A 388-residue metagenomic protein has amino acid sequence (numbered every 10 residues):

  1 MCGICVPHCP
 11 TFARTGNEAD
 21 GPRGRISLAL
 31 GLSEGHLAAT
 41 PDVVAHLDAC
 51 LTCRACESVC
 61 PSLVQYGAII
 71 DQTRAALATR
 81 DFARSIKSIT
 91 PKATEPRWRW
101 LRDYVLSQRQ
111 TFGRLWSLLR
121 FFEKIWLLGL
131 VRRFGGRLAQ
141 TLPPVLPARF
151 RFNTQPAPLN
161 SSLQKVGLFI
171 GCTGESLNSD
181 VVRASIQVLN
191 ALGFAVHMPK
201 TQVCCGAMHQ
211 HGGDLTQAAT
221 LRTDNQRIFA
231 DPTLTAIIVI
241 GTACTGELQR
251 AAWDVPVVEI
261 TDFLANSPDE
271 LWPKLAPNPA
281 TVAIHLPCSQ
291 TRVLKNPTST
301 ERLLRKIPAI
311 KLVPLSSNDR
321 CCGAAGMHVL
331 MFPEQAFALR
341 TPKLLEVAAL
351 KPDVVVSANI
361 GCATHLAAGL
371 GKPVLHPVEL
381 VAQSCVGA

Functional and structural regions predicted by a protein language model:
M1, R14-N17, L30-T52: Ferredoxin-like iron-sulfur electron-transfer modules
C2, V6, V44-E57, Q202 (+3 more regions): Residues immediately within or flanking Cys/His clusters that coordinate Zn2+ in small zinc-binding modules
I4-I26, A49, C53-A76, E247-Q249 (+2 more regions): Iron-sulfur cluster-binding cysteine motifs and their immediate structural context in ferredoxin-like electron-transfer
G21, T40, S107-R109: Polar helix-capping/helix-linker motif
G24, H36, G174: Alpha-helical ligand/cofactor-binding cores
R25, V43, T52, R97-W98: N-terminal alpha-helical segment
Y66-A388: Iron-sulfur cluster-binding electron-transfer modules in prokaryotic oxidoreductases
